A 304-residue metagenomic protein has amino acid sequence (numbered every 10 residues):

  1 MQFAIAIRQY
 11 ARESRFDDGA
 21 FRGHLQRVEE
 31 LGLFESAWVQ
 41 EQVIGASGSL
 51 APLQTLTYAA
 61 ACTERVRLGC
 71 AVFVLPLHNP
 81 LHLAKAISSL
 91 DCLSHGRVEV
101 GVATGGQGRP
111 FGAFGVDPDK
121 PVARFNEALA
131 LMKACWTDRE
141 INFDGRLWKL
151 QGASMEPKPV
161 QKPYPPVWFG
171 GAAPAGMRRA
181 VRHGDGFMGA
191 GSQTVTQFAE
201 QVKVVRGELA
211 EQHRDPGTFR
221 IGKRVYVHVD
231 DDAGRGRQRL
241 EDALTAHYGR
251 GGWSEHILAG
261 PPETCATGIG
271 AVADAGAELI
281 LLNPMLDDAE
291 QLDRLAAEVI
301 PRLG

Functional and structural regions predicted by a protein language model:
M1-C62, P165, Q238, M285: N-terminal beta1-alpha1-beta2 module of alpha/beta enzyme domains
Q2-D17, P76-N142, A190, T196-Q197: Flexible, glycine-rich active-site loops centered on histidine and acidic residues that chelate a metal or position
F3-I7, E35-V39, L68-A71, V98-V102 (+4 more regions): Hydrophobic faces of well-ordered beta-strands that scaffold small-molecule active sites in alpha/beta enzyme cores
I5-G19, F73-P80, Q161-A172, H228 (+1 more regions): Active-site mouth loops of central-metabolism enzymes
I7, F114, P118-K158, A190-E278 (+2 more regions): An alpha-helical appendage that flanks or caps ligand/catalytic pockets
R15-E29, A86, F169-R179, L240 (+1 more regions): Short, acidic/polar
Q26-L31, L56-R65, I87, D91-V98 (+3 more regions): Acidic (Asp/Glu)-rich catalytic clusters
A59, L90, V100, M132 (+8 more regions): Conserved, mostly hydrophobic/aromatic
